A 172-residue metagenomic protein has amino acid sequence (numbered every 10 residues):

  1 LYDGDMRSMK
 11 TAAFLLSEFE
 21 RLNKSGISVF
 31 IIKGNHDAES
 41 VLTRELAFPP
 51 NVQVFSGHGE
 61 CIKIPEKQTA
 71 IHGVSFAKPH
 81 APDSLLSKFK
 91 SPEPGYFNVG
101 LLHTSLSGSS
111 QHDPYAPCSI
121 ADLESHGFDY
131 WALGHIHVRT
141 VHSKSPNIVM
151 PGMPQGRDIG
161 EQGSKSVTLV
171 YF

Functional and structural regions predicted by a protein language model:
L1: Active-site metal-binding motif and surrounding structural segment of the metallo-beta-lactamase
D5-V149, M153-Y171: His/Asp/Glu-rich metal-coordinating catalytic cores of metallo-dependent phosphodiesterases/hydrolases acting on
